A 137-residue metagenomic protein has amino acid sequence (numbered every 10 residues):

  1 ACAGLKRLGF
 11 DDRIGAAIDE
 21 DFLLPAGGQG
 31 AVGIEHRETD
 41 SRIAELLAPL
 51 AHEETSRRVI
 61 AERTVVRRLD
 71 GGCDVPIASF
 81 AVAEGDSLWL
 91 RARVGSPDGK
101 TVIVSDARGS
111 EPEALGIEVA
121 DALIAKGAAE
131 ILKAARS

Functional and structural regions predicted by a protein language model:
A1-S137: Small-molecule-sensing regulatory modules
